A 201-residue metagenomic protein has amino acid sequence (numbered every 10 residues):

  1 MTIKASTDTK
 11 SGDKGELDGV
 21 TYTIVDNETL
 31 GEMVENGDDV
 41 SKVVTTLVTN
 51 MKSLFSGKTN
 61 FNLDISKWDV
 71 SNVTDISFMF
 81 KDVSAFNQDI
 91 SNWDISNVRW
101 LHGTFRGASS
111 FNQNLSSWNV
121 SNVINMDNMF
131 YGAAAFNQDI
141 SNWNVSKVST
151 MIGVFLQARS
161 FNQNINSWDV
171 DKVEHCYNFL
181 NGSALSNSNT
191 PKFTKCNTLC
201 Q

Functional and structural regions predicted by a protein language model:
M1-Q201: Negatively charged
